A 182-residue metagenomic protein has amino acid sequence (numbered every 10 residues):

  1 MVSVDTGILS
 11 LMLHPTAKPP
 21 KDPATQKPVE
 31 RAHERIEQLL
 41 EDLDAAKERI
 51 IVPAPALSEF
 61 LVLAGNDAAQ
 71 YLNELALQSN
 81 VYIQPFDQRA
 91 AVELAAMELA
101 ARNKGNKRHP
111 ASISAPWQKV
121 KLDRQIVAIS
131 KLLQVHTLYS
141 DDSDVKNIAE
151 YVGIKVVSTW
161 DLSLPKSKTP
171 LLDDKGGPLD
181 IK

Functional and structural regions predicted by a protein language model:
M1, V127-K182: Acidic, PIN/NYN-like endoribonuclease modules and their adjacent C-terminal/linker elements
M1-V52, L61-Q78, P165-K168, K175-K182: Short, well-structured N-terminal submotif of metal-dependent ribonuclease cores
V4, V52, P85, K121 (+1 more regions): Short beta-strand scaffold positions
I8-L9, A56, A90, Q125-I126 (+1 more regions): Alpha-helix capping/helix-boundary segments
A46-I50, N80-Y82, L132-T137: Short active-site oxyanion
N80-P116: Acidic catalytic patch
P116-Q125: Short basic/aromatic active-site micro-motif
